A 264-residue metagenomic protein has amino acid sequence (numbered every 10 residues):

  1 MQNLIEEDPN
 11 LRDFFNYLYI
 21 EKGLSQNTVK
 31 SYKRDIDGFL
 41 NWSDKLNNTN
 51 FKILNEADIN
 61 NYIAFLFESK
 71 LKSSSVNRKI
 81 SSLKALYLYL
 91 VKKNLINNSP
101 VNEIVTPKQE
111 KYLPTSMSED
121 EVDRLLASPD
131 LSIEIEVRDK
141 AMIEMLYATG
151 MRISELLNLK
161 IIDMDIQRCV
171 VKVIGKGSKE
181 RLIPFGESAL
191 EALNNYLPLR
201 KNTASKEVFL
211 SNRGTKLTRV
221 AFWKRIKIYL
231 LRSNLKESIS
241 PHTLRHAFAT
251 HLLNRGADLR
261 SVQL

Functional and structural regions predicted by a protein language model:
M1-L264: Conserved catalytic core of the tyrosine transesterase superfamily
